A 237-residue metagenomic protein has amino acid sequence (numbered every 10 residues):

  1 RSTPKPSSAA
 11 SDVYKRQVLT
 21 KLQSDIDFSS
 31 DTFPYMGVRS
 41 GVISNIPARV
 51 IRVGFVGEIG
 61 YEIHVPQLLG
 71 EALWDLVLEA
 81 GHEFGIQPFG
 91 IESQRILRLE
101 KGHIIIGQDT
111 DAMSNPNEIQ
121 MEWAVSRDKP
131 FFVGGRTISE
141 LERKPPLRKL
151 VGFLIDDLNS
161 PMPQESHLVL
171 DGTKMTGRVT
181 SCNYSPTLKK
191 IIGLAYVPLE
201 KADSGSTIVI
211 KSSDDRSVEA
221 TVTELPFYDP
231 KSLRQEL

Functional and structural regions predicted by a protein language model:
R1-Y14: Single conserved hydrophobic/aromatic residue that forms the stacking wall/gate of nucleotide- or nucleobase-binding
K5, A72, P163-Q164: Residues that form or flank phosphate/diphosphate-binding pockets in enzymes that use nucleotide phosphates
S8, V50-V53, T173, K189: Compositionally biased, low-complexity repeat tracts
S11-E142: Glycine-rich, acidic
S114-L237: Glycine-rich, small/acidic residue-mixed loop/short-helix segments
